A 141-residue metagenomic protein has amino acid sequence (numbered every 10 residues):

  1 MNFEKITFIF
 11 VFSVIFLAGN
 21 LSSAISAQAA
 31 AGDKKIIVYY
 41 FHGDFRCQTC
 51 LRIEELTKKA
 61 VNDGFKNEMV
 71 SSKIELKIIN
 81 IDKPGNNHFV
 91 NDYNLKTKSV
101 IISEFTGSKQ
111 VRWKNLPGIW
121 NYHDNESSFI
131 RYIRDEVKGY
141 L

Functional and structural regions predicted by a protein language model:
M1-F10: Bacterial N-terminal signal peptides that target proteins for export
I9-N20: Bacterial N-terminal signal peptides
S22-A27: Signal peptide processing junction and immediate N-terminal pro/mature segment of secreted/exported proteins
G32-D63: Local sequence-structure signature of Cys/Sec-based thiol-disulfide redox active-site neighborhoods
G43-C50, E54, K83, Y122-I130: Solvent-exposed, acidic/flexible segments
M69-G85: Thiol-based oxidoreductase modules, predominantly thioredoxin-like and allied folds used for disulfide exchange
I102-L141: Non-catalytic, surface beta->alpha helical segment in thiol-disulfide oxidoreductase systems
